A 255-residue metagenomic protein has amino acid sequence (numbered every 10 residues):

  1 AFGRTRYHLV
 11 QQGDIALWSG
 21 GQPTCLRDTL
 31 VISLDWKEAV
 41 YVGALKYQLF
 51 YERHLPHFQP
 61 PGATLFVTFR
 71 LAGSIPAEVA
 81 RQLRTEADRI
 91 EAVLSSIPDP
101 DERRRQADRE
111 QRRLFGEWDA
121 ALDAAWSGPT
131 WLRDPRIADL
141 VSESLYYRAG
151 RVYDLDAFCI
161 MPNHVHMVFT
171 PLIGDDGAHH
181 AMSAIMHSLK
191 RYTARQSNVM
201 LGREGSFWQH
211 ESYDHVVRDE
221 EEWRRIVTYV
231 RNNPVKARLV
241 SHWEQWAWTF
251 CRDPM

Functional and structural regions predicted by a protein language model:
A1-M255: Short catalytic/metal-binding and nucleic-acid-binding patches
